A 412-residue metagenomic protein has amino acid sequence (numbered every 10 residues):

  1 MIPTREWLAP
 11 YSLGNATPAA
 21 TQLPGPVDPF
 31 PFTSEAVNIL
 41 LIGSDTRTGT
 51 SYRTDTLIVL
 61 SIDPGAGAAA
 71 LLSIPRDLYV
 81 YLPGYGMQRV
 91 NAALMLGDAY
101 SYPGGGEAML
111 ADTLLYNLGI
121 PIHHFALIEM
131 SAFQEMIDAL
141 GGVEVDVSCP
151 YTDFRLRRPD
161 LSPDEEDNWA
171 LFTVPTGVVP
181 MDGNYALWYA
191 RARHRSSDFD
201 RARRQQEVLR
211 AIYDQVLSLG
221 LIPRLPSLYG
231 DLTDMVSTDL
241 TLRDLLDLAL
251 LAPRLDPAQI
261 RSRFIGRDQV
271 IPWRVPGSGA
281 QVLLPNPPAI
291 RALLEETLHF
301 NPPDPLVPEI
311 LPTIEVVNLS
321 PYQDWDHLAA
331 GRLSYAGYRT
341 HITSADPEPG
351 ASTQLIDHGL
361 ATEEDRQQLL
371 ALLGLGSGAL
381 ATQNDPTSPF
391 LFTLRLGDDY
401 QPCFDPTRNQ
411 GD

Functional and structural regions predicted by a protein language model:
M1-D412: Non-catalytic, solvent-exposed segments at the cell envelope interface
